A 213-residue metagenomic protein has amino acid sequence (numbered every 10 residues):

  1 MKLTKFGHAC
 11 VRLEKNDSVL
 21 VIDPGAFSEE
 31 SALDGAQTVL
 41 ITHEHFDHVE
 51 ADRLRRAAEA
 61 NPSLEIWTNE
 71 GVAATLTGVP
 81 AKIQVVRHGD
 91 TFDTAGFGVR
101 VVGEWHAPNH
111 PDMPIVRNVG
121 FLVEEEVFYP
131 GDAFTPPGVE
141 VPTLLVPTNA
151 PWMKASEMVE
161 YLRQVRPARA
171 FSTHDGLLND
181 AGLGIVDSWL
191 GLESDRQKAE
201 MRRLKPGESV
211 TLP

Functional and structural regions predicted by a protein language model:
M1-D34, V85-E140, P151-E157, K205-P213: Core dinuclear metal-dependent hydrolase active-site scaffold
M1-T4, T77-A95, V159, R169-P213: Binuclear metal-ion centers of metallo-dependent hydrolases, dominated by the metallo-beta-lactamase
V19-L20, T38, T143, R169: Short, Asp-centered acidic motifs that coordinate Mg2+ and/or phosphate in catalytic or ligand-binding sites
A26-T68, P142-L145: Active-site metal-binding motif and surrounding structural segment of the metallo-beta-lactamase
F46, V72-A73, D90, T135 (+1 more regions): Alpha-helix capping/helix-boundary segments
A60-E65, V165-R169, Q197-A199: A short helix->loop->beta-strand "cap" motif at the edges of active sites that frequently abuts
V119-L192: Metallo-beta-lactamase
